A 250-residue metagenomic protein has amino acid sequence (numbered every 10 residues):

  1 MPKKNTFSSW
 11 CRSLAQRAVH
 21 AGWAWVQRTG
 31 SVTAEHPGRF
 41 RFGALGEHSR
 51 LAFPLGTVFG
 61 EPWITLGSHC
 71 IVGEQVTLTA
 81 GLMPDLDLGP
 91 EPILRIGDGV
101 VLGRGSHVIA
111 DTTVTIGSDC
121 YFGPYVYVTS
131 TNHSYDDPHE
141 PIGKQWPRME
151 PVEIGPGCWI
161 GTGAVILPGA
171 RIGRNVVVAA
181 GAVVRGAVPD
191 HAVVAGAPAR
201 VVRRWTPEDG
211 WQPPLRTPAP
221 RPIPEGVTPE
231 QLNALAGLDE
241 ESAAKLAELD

Functional and structural regions predicted by a protein language model:
M1-T129, P156-G157, R174, D190 (+1 more regions): Domain-scale signature associated with acetyltransferase and cell-envelope carbohydrate enzymes
P62, P92, T112, R148-P151 (+2 more regions): Glycine/small-residue-rich pyrophosphate-binding loop that anchors the diphosphate of NDP-sugar donors
G89-P90, I142-G157: Glycine-rich NAD(P)-binding loop of Rossmann-like domains
I109-I116, G163-V177, A182-G186: Beta-rich strand-turn-strand
G117-H139, K144-Q145, M149: Histidine/lysine/aspartate-rich catalytic loop segments that bind and position anionic ligands
Y121, W159, V177, V183 (+1 more regions): Short-chain dehydrogenase/reductase
H133-D136, G173-N175, R185-A195: Short conserved catalytic/interaction loops centered on acidic-Pro-aromatic/His motifs
G163, A197-P198: Gly/Ser/Thr-rich beta-alpha loop segments that engage phosphate groups in nucleotides
